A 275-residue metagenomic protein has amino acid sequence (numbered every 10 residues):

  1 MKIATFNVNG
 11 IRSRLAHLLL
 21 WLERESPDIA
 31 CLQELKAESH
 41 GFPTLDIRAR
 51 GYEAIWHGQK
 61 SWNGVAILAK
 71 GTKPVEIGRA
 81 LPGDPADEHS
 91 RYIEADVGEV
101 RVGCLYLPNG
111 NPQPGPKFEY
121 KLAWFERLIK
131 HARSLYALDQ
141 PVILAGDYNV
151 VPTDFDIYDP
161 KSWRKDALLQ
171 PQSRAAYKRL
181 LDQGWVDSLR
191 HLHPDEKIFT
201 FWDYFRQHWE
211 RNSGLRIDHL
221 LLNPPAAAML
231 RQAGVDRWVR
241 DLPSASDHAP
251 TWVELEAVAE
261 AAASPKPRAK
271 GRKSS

Functional and structural regions predicted by a protein language model:
M1-G10, E99-P114, A145: Active-site-proximal beta-strand elements of phosphoester/diester hydrolases
M1-W56, K60-V65, A259-S275: N-terminal, active-site-proximal structural segment of metallo-dependent hydrolase catalytic domains
I3-N7, L22-H40, V102, H131-D154 (+4 more regions): Active-site beta-strand/loop signature of hydrolases that rely on acidic residues for catalysis
L35-E38, F42-P112: Structured beta-strand-rich core segments of catalytic domains in phosphoester-bond hydrolases
R50-G51, W124-I217: Metal-dependent phosphoesterases centered on the DNase I-like endonuclease/exonuclease/phosphatase
S61-E76, E196, H208-M229: Conserved beta strand-loop-helix elements of the APE1-like EEP
P82-G83, P108-F125, K161-D166: Surface-exposed cleft-lining segments at the edges of enzyme active sites
G234-S275: Surface polyanion/phosphate-binding segment centered on an Asp-His-Pro turn
